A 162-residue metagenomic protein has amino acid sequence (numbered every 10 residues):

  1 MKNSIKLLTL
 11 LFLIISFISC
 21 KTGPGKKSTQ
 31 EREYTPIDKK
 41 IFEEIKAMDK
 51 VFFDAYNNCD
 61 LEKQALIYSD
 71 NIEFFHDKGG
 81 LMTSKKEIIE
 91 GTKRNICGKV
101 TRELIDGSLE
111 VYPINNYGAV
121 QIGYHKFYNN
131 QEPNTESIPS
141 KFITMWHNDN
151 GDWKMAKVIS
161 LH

Functional and structural regions predicted by a protein language model:
M1-R32: Bacterial Sec-dependent N-terminal signal peptides
N3, P133-N134: Short proline/glycine-enriched turn/loop segments at secondary-structure junctions
C20-E62, L66, D70: Short, low-complexity N-terminal intrinsically disordered segments enriched in polar/charged residues
G23-K27, P139-H162: Short beta-strand edge/turn micro-motifs at domain boundaries
K39, L61-Y117, Y124-K126, N134-I138: A solvent-exposed, acidic/Ser-Thr-rich amphipathic alpha-helical stretch
